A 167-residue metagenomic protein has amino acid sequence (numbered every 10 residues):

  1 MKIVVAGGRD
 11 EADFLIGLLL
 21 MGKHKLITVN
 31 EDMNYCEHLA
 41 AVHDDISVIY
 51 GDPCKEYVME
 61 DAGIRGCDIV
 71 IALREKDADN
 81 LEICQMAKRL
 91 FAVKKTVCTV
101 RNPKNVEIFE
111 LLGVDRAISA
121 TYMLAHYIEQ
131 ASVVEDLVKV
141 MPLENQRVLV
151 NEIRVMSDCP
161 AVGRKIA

Functional and structural regions predicted by a protein language model:
M1-A167: Cytosolic regulatory regions of ion transport systems
